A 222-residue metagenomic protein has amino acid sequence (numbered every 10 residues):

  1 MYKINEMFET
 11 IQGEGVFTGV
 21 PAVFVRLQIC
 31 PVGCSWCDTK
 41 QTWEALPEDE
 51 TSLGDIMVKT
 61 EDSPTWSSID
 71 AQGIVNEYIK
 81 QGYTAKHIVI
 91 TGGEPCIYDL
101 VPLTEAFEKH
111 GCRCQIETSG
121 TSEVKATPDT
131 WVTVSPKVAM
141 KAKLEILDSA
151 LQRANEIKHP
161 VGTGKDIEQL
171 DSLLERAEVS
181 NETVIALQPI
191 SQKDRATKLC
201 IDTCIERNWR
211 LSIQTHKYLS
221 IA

Functional and structural regions predicted by a protein language model:
M1-W43: N-terminal pre-triad scaffold of radical SAM enzymes
Y2, W36-T130: Conserved Radical SAM active-site core
Q12, V75-I79, E175: Generic structural signal for well-ordered alpha-helical scaffold segments
R26, T91-G92, Q214: A secondary-structure boundary/capping signal
T84-H87, C96-A222: Conserved AdoMet/S-adenosylmethionine-binding subsite of the radical SAM
